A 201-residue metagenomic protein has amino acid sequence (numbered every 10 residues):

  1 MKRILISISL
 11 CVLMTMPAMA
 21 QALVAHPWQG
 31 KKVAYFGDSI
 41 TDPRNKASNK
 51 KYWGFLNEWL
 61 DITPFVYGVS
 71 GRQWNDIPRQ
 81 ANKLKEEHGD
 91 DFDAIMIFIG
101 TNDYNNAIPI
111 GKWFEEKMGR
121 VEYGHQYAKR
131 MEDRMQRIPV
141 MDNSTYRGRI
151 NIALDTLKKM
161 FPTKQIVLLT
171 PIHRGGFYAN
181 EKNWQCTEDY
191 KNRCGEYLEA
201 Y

Functional and structural regions predicted by a protein language model:
M1-I4: Positively charged n-region of N-terminal signal peptides that target proteins for export
S7-T15: Bacterial N-terminal signal peptides
I8, G37, I99: Residues that line or immediately flank small-molecule/substrate-binding pockets and catalytic motifs
C11, G71, H173: Residue-level detector of flexible, active-site-proximal loop/helix-junction positions within diverse enzyme catalytic
V12-L13, S48, G175: Alpha-helical transmembrane segments and their juxtamembrane interfaces
A20-S70, N75, A81-D90, I95: Serine-esterase "nucleophile elbow" of acetyl-processing enzymes
W59, A81-Y201: Alpha-helical cap/lid subdomain in secreted, periplasmic, or secretory-pathway luminal O-acyl-processing enzymes
